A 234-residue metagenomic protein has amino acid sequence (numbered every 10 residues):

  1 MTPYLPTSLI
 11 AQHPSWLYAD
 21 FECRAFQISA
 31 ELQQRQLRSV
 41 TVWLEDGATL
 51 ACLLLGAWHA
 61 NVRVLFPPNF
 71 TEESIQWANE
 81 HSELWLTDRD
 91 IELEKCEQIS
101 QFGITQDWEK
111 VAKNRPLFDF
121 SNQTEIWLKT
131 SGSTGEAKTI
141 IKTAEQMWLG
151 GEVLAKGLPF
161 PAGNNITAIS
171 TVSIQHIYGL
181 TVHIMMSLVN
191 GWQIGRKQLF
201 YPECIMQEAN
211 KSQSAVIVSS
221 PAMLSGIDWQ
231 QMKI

Functional and structural regions predicted by a protein language model:
P3-Q34, G47, K142-E145: Conserved AMP-binding/adenylate-forming core of the ANL superfamily
L17, L117, E125-E152: Conserved AMP-binding A3 loop
A30-F70, N165-I174: Conserved AMP-binding/adenylate-forming
E92, S214-I234: Adenylate-forming
L93-E125, G150-G151: Flexible, low-complexity linker/hinge segments
M147, T167-A168, Q230-I234: Conserved helix-loop-beta element of the AMP-binding
E152-T167, Q175-V216: Conserved AMP-binding/adenylation subdomain of ANL enzymes
